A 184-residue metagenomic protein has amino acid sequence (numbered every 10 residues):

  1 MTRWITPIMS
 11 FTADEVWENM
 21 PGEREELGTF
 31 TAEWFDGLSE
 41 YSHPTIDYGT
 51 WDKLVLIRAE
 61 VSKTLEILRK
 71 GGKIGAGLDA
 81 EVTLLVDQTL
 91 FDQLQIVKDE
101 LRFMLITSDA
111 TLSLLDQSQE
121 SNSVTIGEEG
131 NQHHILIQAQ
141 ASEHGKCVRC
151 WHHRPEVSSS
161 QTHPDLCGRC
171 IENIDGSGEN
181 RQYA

Functional and structural regions predicted by a protein language model:
M1-T64, R69-D92, L112-I137, R181-Y183: Acidic, turn-prone loop/beta-hairpin segments
K98-D116: A glycine-rich helix N-cap at a beta->alpha junction
S142-G145, T162: Flanking scaffold residues of small Cys/His-coordinated metal-binding clusters
C147, C167-C170: Short cysteine-rich clusters marking metal-coordination/redox-active sites
C150: Basic, alpha-helical nucleic-acid-binding regions used in initiation and control of genome expression
H153-E156, C170-N173: Cys/His-rich metal-chelating microdomains
E156-D165: Short linker/helix segments within small regulatory modules
N173-A184: Short metal-binding segments enriched for Cys and/or His
